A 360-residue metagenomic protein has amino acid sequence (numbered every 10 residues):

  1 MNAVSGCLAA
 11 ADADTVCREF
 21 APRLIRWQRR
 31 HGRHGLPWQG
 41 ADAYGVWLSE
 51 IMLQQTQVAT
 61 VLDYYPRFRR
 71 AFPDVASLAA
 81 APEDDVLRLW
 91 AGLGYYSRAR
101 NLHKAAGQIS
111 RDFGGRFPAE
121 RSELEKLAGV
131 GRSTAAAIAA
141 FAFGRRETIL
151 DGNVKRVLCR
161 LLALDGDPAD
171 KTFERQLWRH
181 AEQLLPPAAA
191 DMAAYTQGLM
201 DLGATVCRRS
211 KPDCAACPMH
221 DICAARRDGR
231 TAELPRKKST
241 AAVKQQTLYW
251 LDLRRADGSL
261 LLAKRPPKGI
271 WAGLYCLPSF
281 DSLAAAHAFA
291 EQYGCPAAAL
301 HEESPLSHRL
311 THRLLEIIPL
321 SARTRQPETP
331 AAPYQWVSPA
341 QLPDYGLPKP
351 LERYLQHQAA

Functional and structural regions predicted by a protein language model:
M1-H34, Q39, A204-A360: Intrinsically disordered, low-complexity, charged terminal extensions of DNA damage-control enzymes
L8-A9, D14-V16, P22-A215, M219-D228 (+3 more regions): Catalytic cores of DNA base-excision repair glycosylases
